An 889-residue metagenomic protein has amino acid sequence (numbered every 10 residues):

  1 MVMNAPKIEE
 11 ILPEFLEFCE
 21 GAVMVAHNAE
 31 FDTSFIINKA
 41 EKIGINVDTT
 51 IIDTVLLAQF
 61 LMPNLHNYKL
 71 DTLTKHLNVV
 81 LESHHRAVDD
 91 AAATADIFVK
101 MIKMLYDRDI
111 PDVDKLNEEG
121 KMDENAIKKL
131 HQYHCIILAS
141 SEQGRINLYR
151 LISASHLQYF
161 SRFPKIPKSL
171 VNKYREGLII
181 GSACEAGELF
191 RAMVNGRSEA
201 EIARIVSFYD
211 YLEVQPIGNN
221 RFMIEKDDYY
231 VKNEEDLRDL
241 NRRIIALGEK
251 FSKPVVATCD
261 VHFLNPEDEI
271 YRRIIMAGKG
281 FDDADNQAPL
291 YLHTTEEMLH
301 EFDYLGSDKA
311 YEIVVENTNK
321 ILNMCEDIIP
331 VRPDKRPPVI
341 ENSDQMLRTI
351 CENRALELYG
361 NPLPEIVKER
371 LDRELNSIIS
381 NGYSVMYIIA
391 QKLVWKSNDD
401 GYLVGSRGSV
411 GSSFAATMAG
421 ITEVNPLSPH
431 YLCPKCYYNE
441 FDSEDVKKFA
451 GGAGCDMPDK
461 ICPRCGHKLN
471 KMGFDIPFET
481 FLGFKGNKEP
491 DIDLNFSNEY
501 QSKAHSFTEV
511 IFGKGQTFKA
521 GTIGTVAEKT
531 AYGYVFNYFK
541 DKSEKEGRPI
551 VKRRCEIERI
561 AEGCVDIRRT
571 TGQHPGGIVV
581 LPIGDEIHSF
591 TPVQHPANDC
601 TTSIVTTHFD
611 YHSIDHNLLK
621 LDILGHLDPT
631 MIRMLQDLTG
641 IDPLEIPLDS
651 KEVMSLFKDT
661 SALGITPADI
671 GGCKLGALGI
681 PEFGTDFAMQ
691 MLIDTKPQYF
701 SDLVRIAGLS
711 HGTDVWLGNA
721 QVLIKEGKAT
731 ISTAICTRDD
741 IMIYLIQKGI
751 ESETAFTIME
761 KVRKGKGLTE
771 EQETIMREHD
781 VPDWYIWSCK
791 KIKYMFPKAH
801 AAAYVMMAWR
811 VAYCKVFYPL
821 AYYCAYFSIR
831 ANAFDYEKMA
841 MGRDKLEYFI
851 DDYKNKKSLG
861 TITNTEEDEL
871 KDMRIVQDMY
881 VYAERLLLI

Functional and structural regions predicted by a protein language model:
M1-L12: Metal-dependent phosphoesterase signature
M3-A5, E17-C19, H27-E30, S34-R569 (+5 more regions): Phosphodiester-processing cores and adjacent nucleic acid-binding clamps
D282-D283, P338, N342-I889: Noncatalytic, beta-rich nucleic-acid-contacting surfaces in large DNA/RNA-processing enzymes
